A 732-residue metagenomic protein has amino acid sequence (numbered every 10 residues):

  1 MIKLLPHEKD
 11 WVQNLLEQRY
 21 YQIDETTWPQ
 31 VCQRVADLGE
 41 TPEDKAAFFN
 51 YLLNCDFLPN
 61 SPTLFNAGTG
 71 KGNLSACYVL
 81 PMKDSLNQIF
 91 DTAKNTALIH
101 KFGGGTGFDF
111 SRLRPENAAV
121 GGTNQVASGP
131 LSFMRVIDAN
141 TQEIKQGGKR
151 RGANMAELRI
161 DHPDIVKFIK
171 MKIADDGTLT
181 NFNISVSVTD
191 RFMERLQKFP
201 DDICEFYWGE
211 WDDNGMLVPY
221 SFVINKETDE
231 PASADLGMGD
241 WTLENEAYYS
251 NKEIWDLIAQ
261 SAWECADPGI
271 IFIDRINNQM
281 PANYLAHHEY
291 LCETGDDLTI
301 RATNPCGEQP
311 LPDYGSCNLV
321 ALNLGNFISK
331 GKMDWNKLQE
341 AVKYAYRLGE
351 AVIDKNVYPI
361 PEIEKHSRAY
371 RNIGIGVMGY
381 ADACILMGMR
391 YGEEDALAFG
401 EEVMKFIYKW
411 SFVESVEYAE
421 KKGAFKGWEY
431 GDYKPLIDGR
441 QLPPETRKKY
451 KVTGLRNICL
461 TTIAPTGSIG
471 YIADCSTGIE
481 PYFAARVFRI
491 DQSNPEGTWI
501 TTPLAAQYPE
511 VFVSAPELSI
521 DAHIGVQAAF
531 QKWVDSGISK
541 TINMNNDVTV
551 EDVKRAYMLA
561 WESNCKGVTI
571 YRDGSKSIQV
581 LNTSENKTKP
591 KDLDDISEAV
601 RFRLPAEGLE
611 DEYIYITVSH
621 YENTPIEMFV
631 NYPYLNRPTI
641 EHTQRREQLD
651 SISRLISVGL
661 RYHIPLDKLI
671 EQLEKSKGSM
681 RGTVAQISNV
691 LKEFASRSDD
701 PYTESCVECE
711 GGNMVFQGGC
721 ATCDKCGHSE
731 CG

Functional and structural regions predicted by a protein language model:
M1-K45, G68, G122-V136, G148-G152 (+2 more regions): Conserved, charged catalytic cores of large soluble enzymes
E17, L38-T41, K45, F49-G122 (+10 more regions): Function-dense linear segments that define catalytic or interfacial modules in macromolecule-processing proteins
C306-P310, G349, I353-D354, L436-R440 (+3 more regions): Catalytic alpha/beta core of large soluble enzyme barrels
A341-E364, N372, M389-T466, I538-S539 (+2 more regions): Internal maturation/activation junctions in enzymes
R447-V452, N582-Y615: Short, Gly/Pro- and small/polar-rich lid/capping loops
C706-G711, K725: Short, cysteine/histidine-rich loop/knuckle motifs that typically chelate Zn2+
E710-M714, S729-E730: Cys/His-rich microdomains that often coordinate metals
G719-S729: Cysteine-rich micro-motifs
